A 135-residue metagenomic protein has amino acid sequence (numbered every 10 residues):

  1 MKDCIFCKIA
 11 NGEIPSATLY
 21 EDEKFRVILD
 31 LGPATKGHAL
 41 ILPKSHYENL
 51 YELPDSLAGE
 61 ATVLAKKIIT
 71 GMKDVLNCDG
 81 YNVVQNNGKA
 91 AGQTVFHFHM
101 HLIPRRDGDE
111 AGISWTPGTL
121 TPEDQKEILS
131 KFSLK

Functional and structural regions predicted by a protein language model:
M1-K135: HIT superfamily nucleotide-processing domains
